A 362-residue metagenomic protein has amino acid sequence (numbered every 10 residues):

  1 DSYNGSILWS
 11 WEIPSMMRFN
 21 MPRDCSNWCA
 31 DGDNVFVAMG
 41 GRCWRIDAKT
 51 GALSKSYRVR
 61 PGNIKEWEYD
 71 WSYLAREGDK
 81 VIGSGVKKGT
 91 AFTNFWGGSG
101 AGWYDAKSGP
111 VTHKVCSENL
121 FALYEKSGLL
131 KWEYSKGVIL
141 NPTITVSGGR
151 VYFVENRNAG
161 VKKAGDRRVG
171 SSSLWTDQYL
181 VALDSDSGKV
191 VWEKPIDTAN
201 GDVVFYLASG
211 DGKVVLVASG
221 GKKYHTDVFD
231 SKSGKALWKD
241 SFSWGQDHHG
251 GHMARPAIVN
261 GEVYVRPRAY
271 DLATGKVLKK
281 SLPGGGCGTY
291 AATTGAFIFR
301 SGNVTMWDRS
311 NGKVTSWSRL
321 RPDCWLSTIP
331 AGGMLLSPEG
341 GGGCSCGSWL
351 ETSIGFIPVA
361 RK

Functional and structural regions predicted by a protein language model:
D1-S2, R45, A122, A182 (+5 more regions): Conserved blade-register residue in beta-propeller folds
S2-N4, D47-G51, Y124-S127, D184-S187 (+3 more regions): Short loop/turn segments that connect beta-strands within beta-propeller blades
Y3, I7-L8, I13, K49 (+4 more regions): Amphipathic alpha-helical scaffolding segments
G5-I7, D24, W67, F92 (+3 more regions): Acidic, low-complexity intrinsically disordered regions
W9-W11, S15-R18, A52-I64, L129-Y134 (+4 more regions): A short beta-strand motif characteristic of beta-propeller blades
F19-W44, E66-L120, Y134-L180, K194-D227 (+5 more regions): Repeat-blade elements of multi-bladed beta-propeller folds
W175-Q178, A236, I357-R361: Hydrophobic transmembrane alpha-helix bundles
K313-K362: Extracellular glycan/ECM-engagement signal in secreted proteins
